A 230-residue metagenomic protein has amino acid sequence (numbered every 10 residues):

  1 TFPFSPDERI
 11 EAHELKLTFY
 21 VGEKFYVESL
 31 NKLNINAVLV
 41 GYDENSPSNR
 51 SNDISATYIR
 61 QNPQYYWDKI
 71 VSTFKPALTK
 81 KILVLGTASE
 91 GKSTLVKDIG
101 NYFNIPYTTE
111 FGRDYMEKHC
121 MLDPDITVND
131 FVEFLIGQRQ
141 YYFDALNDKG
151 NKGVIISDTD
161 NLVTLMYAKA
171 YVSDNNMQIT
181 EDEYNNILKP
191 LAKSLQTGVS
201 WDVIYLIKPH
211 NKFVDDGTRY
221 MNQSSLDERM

Functional and structural regions predicted by a protein language model:
T1-E8, N147-N176: A basic- and aromatic-enriched beta-loop-alpha substructure that forms the phosphate/nucleotide- and DNA/RNA-contacting
T1-K80: Nucleotidyltransferase catalytic core that binds NTPs
V84: Hydrophobic anchor at the beta1->P-loop junction of P-loop NTPases
A88: The conserved Walker
K92: Conserved lysine of the Walker
L95, I99: Hydrophobic positions on the alpha1 helix immediately C-terminal to the Walker A/P-loop
N101-F143: Conserved substrate/cofactor phosphate-moiety recognition/catalytic segment in nucleotide-dependent phosphotransferases
Y171-M230: A glycine- and Lys/Arg-enriched "phosphate-lid" helix/loop adjacent to the NTP-binding pocket of small-molecule kinases
